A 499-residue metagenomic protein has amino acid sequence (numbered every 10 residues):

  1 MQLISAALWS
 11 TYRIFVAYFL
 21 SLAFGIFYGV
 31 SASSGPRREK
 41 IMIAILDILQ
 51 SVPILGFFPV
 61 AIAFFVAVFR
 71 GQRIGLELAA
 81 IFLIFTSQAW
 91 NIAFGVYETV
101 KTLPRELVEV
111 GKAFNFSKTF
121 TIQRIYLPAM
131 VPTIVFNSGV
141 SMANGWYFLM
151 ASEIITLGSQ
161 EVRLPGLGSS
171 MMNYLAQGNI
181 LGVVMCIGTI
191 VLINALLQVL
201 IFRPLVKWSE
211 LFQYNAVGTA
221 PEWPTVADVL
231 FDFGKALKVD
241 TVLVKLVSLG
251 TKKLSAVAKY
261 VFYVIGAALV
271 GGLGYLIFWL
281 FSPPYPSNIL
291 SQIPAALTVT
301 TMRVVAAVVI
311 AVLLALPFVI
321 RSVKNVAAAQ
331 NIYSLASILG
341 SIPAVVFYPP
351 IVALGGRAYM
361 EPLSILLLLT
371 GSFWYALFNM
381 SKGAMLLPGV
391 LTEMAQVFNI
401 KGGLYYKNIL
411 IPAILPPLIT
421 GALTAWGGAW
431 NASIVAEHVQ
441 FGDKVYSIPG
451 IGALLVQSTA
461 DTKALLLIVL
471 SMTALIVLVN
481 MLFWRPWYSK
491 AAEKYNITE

Functional and structural regions predicted by a protein language model:
M1-F19, G35, E39, V242-Y263 (+1 more regions): Periplasmic/extracellular loop-to-transmembrane helix junction in inner-membrane transport proteins
I4, A17-L46, P59, A306-A336 (+1 more regions): Transmembrane-helix boundary motif in ABC transporter permease subunits
A23-Y28, G35, M42, A79-F82 (+7 more regions): Membrane-embedded alpha-helices of multi-pass transport/permease systems
P36, G182-L246, V326-A329, A464-E499: C-terminal transmembrane helix and the adjacent membrane-cytosol boundary/short C-terminal tail of inner/organellar
D47-S87, S337-S372: Generic hydrophobic transmembrane alpha-helix motif, especially the helices
V100-M130, A176, L387-V390, M394-I414: Short helix-to-coil transition segments within interhelical loops that connect adjacent transmembrane helices
K118-S152, T189-L192, I201, T370 (+4 more regions): Transmembrane alpha-helices
Y147-I180, N431-L466, L470-S471, Y495-E499: Glycine-rich helix-loop "coupling/hinge" segments at transmembrane-helix boundaries in multipass transporters
